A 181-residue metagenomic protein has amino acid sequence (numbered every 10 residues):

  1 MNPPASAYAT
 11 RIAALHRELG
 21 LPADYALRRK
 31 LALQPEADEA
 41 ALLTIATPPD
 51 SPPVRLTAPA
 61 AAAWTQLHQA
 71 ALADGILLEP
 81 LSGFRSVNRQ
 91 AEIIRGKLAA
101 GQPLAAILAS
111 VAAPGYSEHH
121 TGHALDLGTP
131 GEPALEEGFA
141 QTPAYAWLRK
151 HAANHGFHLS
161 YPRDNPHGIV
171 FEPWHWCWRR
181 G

Functional and structural regions predicted by a protein language model:
M1-G83, V87-G181: Extracytoplasmic cell-surface/polysaccharide-interacting catalytic and binding patches
